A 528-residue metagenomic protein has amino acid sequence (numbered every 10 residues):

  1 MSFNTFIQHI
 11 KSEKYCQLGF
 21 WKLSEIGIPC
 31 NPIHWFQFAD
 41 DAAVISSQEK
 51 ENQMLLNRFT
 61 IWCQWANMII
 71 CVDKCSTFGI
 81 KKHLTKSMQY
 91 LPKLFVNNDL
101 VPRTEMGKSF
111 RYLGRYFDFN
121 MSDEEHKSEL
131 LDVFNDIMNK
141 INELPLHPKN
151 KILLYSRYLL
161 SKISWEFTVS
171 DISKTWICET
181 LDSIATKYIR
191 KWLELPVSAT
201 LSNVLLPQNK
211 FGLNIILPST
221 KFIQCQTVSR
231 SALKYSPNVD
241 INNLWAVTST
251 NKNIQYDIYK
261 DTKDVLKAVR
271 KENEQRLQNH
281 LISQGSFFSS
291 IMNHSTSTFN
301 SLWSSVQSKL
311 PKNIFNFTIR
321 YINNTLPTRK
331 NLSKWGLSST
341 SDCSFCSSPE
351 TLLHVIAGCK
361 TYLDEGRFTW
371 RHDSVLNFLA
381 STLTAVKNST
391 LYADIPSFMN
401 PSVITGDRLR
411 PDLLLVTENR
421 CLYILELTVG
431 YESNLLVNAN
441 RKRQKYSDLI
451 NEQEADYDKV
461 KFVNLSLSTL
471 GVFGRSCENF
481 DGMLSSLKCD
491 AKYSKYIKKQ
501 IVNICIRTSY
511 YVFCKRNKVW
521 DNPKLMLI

Functional and structural regions predicted by a protein language model:
M1-L18, L159: Conserved pre-motif C helix in the palm subdomain of viral-like polymerases
I33-W65, K81-T85, M121, Y362 (+1 more regions): Catalytic palm subdomain of template-directed nucleic-acid polymerases, centered on the conserved carboxylate motif
I69-K108: Short, conserved micro-motifs composed of acidic
F95-I172, V228-N242: Basic, alpha-helical interaction scaffolds
F167, W176, T180-D182, Y188 (+5 more regions): Extended C-terminal regions of large enzymes
S333-L337, T382-E426: Active-site metal-binding core of divalent-cation-utilizing nuclease and nuclease-like domains
K334-T382: Short Cys/His-based metal-binding microdomains
L379, P411-L415, N419-S433, Q444-E452 (+1 more regions): Conserved catalytic cores of phosphodiester-cleaving nucleases, focusing on short active-site segments
